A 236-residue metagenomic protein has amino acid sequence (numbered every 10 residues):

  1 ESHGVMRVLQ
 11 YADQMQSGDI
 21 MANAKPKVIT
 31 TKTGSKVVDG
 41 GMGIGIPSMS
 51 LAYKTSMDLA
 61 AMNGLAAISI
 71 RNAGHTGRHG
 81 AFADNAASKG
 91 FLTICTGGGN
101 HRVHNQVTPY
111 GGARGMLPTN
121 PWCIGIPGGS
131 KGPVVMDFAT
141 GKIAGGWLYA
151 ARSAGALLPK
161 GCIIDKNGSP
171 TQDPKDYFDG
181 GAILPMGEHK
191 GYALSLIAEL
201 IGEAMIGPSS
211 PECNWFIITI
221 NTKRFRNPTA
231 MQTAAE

Functional and structural regions predicted by a protein language model:
E1, Q14-G18, L59, K89 (+3 more regions): Change "in soluble alpha/beta enzymes" to "in soluble alpha/beta proteins
H3-M57: Active-site cofactor/substrate anionic-group-binding motifs, chiefly glycine- and Lys/Arg-rich phosphate-binding loops
H3-M6, Q10, P47-L51, G77 (+7 more regions): Conserved active-site and cofactor/substrate-binding residues in soluble primary-metabolism enzymes
V8-D13, K54-M57, D84-A87, G125 (+4 more regions): Predominant activation on well-ordered alpha-helical scaffold segments within soluble catalytic domains
T33-G129: A generic, well-ordered mixed alpha/beta core segment in the N-terminal half of proteins
R102-K175: Phosphate/diphosphate-binding glycine-rich loops and adjacent basic-rich segments that engage nucleotide
G146, R152-S209: Secondary-shell segments that build the walls of catalytic and ion/ligand-binding clefts
L200, M205-E236: Catalytic-core signal marking the mid-to-C-terminal active-site face
